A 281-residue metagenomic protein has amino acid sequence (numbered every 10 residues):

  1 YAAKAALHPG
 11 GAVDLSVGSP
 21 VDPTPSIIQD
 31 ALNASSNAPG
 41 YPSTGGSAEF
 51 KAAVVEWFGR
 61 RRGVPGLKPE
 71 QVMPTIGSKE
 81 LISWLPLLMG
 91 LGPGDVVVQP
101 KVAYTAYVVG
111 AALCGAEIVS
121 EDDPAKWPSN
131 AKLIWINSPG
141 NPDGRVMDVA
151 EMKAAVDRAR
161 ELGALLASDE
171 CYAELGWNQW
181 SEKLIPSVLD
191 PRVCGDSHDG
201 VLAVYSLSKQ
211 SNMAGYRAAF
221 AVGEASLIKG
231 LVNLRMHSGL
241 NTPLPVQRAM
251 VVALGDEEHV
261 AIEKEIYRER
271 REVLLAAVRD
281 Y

Functional and structural regions predicted by a protein language model:
Y1-G77, A253-L254, V260, V273: N-terminal small-domain helix-loop-helix segment of the aminotransferase-like
H8, C114, R158-L162, Y281: Helix C-cap/helix->beta junction micro-motif
G11, L166-A167: Residue-level marker for buried hydrophobic side chains located in beta-strands that build the well-ordered beta-sheet
A38-R158, E174-G195: Conserved core of the PLP fold type I
V96, L133, L165-L166, L202: Hydrophobic "anchor" residues on beta-strands that sit immediately upstream of conserved functional sites
A116, E161-L165, H198-D199: A short helix->loop->beta-strand "cap" motif at the edges of active sites that frequently abuts
E170: Walker B catalytic acidic pair
G200-D280: PLP-dependent aminotransferase class I/II
